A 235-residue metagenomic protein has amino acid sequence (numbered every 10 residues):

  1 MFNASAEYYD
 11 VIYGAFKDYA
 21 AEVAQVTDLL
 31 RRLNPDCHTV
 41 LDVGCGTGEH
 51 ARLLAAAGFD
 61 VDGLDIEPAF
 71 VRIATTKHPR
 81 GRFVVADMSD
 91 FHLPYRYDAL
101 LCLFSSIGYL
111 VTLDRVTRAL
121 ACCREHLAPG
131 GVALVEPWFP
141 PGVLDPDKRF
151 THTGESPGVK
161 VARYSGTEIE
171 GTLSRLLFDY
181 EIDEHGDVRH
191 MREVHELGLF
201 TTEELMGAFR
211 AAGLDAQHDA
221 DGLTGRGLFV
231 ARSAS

Functional and structural regions predicted by a protein language model:
M1-D36: Conserved class I S-adenosyl-L-methionine
C37-G44: Conserved class I S-adenosyl-L-methionine
G48-D90: Class I SAM-dependent methyltransferase SAM/SAH-binding core
H92-A99: A short acidic, Gly/Pro-enriched loop at the edge of an enzyme's catalytic core that lines a small-molecule cofactor
L103-S105: Residues lining the SAM
T117-P129: A short glycine-rich, Lys/Arg-flanked "PGG" loop and its adjoining helix->strand segment in the class I
L134-M206: SAM-dependent methyltransferase
T202-S235: C-terminal lobe and adjacent flexible extensions of AdoMet/dcAdoMet transferase-like proteins
